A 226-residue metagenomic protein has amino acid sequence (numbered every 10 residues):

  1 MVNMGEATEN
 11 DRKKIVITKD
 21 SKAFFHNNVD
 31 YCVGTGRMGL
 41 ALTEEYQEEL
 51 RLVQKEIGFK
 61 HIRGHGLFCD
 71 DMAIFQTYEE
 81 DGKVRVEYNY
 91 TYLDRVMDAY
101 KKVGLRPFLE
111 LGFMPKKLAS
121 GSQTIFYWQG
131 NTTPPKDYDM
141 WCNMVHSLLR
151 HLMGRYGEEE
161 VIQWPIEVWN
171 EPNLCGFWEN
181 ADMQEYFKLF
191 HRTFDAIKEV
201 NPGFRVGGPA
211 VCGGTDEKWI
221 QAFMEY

Functional and structural regions predicted by a protein language model:
M1-K60, G64-H65: Mature N-terminal, pre-catalytic/accessory segment of carbohydrate-active enzymes
I57-Y226: Substrate-binding cleft and catalytic face of glycoside hydrolase catalytic domains, especially the flexible beta-alpha
